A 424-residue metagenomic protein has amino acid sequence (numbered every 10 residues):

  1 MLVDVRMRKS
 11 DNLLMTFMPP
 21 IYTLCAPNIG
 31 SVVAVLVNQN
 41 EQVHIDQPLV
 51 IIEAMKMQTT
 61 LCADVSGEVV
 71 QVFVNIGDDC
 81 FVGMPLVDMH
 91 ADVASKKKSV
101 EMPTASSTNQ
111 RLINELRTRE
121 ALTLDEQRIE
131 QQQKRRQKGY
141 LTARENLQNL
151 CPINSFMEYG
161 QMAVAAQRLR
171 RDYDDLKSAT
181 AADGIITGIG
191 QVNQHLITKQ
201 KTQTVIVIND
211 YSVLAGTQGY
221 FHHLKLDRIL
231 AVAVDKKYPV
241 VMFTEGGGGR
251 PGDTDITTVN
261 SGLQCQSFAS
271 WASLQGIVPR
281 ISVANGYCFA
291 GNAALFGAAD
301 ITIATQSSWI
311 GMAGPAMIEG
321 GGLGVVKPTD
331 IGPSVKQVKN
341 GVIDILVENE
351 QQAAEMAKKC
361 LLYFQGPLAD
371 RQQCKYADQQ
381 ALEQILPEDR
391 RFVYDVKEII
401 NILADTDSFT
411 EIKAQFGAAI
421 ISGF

Functional and structural regions predicted by a protein language model:
M1-M18, D88-T118: Intrinsic disorder at enzyme termini
Y22-L24, E41, I52-E53, L61 (+8 more regions): Replace "in large, NTP-powered and nucleic-acid-processing enzymes" with "in large, NTP-powered factors and other
P27, V32-Q42, V65, V70-I76: Short histidine-centered loop motifs in beta-beta connectors
N40-C62, F81-S95: Short hydrophobic beta/alpha edge segments that flank linear recognition/processing sites
K97-Q203, I208-A215, V347-F424: Intrinsically disordered, low-complexity segments enriched in small/flexible residues
G190-D210, K225-D253, G423-F424: A structural preference for short, pocket-lining loop segments at secondary-structure junctions
V207-A233, Y238, D300-T302, S308-I310 (+1 more regions): Extended active-site and interfacial segments that coordinate phosphate-rich ligands in large catalytic machineries
T244-A369: Conserved catalytic cores of soluble enzyme domains, especially glycine-rich substrate-binding beta-alpha loops
